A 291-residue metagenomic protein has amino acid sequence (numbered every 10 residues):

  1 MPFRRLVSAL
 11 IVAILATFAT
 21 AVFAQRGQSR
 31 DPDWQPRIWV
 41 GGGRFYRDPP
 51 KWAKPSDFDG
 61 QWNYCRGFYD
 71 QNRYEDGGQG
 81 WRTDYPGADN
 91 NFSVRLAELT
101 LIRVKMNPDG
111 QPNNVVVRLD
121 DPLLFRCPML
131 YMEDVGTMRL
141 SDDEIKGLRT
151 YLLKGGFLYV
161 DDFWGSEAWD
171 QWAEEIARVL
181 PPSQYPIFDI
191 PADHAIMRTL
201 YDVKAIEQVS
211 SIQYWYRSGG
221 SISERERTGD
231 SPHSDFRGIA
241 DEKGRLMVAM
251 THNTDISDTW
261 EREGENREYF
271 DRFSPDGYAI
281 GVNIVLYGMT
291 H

Functional and structural regions predicted by a protein language model:
M1-R4: N-terminal secretory signal peptides that target proteins for export/translocation
S8-F18: Bacterial N-terminal signal peptides
F18-A24: Sec/Tat signal peptide C-region and signal peptidase I cleavage site
A24-M129, V135-G136, D255-D258, R262-H291: Aromatic-Pro/Gly-enriched surface loop or interdomain linker that acts as a lid/target-recognition segment
R30-D31, Q35-R37, R44-Y46, N72-G77 (+3 more regions): An acidic, glycine-rich "communication" segment
P55-G60, D121-R126, Y151-L153, P181 (+1 more regions): Extracellular/periplasmic catalytic domains that process cell-envelope and extracellular macromolecules
Y64, L124, M129-D170: Short alpha-beta junction capping motif
A88, F92, E144-G147, A168 (+2 more regions): Stable alpha-helical elements in mature extracytoplasmic
